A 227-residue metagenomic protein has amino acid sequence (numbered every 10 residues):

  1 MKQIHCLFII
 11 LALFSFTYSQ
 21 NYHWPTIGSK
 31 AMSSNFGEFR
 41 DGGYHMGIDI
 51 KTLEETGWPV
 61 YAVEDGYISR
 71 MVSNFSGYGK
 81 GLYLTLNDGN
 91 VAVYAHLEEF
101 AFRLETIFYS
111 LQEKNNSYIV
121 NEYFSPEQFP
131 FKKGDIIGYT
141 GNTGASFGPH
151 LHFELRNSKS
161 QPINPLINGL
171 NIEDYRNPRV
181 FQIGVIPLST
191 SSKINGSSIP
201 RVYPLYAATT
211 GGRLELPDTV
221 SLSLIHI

Functional and structural regions predicted by a protein language model:
M1-P25: Bacterial Sec-dependent N-terminal signal peptides
Y22-P25, S33, P162-L166: Proline-centered structural pivot motif
A31-Y67, M71, G77, G81-Y83 (+1 more regions): Short glycine/threonine/proline-enriched tight-turn/helix- or strand-capping micro-motif at secondary-structure
R40-T52, G77-V91, I119-S192: Conserved, short, structured surface segments that act as functional micro-motifs
V63-S125: Zn2+-dependent peptidoglycan hydrolase active-site motif and core
L170-S223: Surface-exposed loop/turn and intrinsically disordered segments
I225-I227: Conserved small/polar residues in nucleotide/adenosyl-binding loops
